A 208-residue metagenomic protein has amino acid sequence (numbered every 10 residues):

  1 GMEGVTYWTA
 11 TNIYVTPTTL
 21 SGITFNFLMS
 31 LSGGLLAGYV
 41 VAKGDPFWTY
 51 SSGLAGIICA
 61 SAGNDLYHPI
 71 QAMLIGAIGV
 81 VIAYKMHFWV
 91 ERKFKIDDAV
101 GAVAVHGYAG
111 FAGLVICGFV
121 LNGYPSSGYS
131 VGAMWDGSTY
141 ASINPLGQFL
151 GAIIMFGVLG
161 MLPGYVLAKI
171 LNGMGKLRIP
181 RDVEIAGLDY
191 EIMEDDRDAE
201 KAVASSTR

Functional and structural regions predicted by a protein language model:
G1-R208: Glycine- and aromatic-enriched membrane alpha-helices
